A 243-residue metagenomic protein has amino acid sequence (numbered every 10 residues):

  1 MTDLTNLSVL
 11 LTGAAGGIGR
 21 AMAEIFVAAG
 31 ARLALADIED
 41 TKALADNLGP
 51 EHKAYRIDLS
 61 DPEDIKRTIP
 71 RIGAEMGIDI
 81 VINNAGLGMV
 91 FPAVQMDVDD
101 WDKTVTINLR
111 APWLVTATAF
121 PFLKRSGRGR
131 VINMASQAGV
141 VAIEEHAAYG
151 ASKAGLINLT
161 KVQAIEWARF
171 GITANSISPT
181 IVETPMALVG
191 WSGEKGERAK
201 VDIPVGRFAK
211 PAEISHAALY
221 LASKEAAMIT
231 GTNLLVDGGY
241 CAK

Functional and structural regions predicted by a protein language model:
I82, A168, T173, I229-G231: Short, small/polar-rich loop/turn modules that mediate ligand/substrate recognition or access, typified
P92-A93, D97-V105, A187, A199: Substrate-binding pocket helix/loop in short-chain dehydrogenase/reductase
V94, V141-A147, R169-F170, G206 (+1 more regions): Active-site loop immediately N-terminal to the catalytic Tyr-X3-Lys motif of short-chain dehydrogenase/reductase
T116, S152, T160: Active-site helix of classical SDR
P121, I165-E166, A227: Alpha-helical segment proximal to the catalytic Tyr-Lys
R128, R207-A242: C-terminal substrate-recognition "lid" of short-chain dehydrogenase/reductases
S136: Residue(s) in the substrate-gating loop at a strand-loop-helix junction that position the organic substrate next
